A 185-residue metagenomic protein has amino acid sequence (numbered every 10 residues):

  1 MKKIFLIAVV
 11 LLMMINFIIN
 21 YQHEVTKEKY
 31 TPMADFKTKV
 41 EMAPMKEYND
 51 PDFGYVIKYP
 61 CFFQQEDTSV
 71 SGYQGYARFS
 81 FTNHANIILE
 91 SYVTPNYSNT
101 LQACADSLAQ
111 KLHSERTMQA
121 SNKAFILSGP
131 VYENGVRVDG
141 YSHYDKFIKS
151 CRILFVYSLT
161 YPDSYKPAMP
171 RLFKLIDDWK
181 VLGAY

Functional and structural regions predicted by a protein language model:
M1-K2: N-terminal hydrophobic targeting signals that begin at the initiator methionine
F5-N20: Hydrophobic membrane-insertion alpha-helices, especially the h-region of bacterial N-terminal signal peptides
F17-K29: Hydrophobic single-pass membrane-insertion segments
Y30-S71: N-terminal "mature-domain start" segment
E66-K174, Y185: Conserved polar/disulfide-associated segments of primarily extracytoplasmic proteins
V181-G183: Proline-centric
